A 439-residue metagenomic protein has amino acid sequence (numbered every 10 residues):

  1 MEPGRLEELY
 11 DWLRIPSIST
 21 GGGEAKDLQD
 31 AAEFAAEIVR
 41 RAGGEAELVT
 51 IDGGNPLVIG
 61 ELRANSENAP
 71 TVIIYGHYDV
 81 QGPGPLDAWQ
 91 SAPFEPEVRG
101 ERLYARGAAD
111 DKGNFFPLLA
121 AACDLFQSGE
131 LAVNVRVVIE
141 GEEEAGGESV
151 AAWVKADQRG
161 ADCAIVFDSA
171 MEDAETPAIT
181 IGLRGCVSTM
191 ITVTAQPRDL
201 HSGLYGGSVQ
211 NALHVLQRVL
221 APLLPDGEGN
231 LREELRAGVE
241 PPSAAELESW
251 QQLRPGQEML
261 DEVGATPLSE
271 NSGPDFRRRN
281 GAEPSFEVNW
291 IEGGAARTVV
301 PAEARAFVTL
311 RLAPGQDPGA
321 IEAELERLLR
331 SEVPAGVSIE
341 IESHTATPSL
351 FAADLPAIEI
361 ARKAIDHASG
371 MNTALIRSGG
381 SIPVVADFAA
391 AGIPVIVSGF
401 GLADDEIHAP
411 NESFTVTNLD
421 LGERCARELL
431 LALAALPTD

Functional and structural regions predicted by a protein language model:
M1-L86, E303, F307, G319-E322: N-terminal helical capping/dimerization or prosegment-like subdomains of hydrolases acting on amide or phosphate bonds
A69-I139, L421: Active-site metal-coordination/substrate-binding segment of hydrolases, especially metallo-dependent peptidases
D79, L223, G227-E228, E326-G336: A common structural junction motif
A109, P197, L310-P318: A generic structural motif
A132-N211: Histidine/acidic-residue-rich, glycine-tolerant segments that coordinate divalent metal ions
G147, D173-A174, L231-A295, A302-E303 (+4 more regions): An extended, acidic, His-containing surface patch that forms the Zn2+-binding/catalytic region of metallohydrolases
G206-E228: A short core secondary-structure module
